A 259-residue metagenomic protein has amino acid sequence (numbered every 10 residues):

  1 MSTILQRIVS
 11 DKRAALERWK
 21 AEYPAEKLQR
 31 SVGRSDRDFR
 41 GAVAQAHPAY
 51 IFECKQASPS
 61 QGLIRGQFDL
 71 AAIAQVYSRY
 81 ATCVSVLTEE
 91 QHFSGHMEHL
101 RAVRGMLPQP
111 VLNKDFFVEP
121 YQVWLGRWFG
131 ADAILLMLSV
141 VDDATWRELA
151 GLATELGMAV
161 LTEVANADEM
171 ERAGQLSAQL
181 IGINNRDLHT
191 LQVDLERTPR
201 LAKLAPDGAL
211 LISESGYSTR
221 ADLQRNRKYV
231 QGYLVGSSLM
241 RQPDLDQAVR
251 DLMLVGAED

Functional and structural regions predicted by a protein language model:
M1-Q67: An N-cap/entry alpha-helix motif that binds or orients negatively charged groups
D11, K55-A57, E89, F116 (+5 more regions): Active-site beta-loop-alpha junctions enriched in small/polar residues
A49, C54, S60-L161, A167-A173 (+1 more regions): N-terminal active-site wall of soluble small-molecule enzyme domains
V118-G130, A165-S177, S213-V235, Q247-L252: Catalytic cores of alpha/beta
L125-T145, G182-L191, V230-V249: Glycine-rich phosphate-binding active-site loops on the catalytic face of alpha/beta enzymes
L180-Y229: Catalytic-face loop-and-helix region of soluble metabolic enzyme cores
T198-A205, R241-D259: C-terminal helical cap(s) of enzyme catalytic domains, especially alpha/beta-barrels
